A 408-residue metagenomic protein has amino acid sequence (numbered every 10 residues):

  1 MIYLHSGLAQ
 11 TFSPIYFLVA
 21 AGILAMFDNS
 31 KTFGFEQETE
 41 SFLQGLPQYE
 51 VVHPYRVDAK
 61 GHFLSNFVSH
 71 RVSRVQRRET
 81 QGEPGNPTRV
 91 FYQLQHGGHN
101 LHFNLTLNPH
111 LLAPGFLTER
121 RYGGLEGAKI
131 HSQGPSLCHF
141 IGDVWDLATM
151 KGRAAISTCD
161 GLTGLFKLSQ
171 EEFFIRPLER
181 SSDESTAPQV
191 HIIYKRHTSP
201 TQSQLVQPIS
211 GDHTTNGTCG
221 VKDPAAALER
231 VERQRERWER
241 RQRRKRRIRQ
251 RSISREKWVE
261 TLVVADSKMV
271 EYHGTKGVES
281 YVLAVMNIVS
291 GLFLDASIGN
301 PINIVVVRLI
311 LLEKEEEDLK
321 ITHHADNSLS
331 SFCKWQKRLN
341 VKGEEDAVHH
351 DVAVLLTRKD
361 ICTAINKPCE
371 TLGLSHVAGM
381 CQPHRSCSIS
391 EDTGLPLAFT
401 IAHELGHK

Functional and structural regions predicted by a protein language model:
I2-F17, A21-P114, E184-C381, D392-P396: Fold-level signature of zinc-dependent metallopeptidase catalytic domains
Y92, L111, T118, L125-A225: Autoinhibitory propeptides
L112, G123-G127, Q133-P135, T149 (+9 more regions): Domain-wide signal for the mature, well-folded portions of proteins, strongly enriched in nucleus-encoded organellar
G142, V354, L395-K408: Active-site recognition of the HExxH zinc-binding catalytic motif
G152-E179, G277-G299, H407-K408: Classical protein tyrosine phosphatase
S386-D392: Short, well-ordered junction/capping motifs at the entry into regular secondary structure
